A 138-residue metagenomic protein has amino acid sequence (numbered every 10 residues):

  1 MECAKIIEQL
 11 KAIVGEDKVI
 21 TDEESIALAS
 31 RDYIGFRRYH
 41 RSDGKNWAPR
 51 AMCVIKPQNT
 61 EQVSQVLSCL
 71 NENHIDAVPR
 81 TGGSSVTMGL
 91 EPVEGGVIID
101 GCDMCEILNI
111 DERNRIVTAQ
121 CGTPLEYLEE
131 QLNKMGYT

Functional and structural regions predicted by a protein language model:
M1-S68, S85-R115: N-terminal flexible segment immediately upstream of the FAD-binding catalytic core in FAD-dependent oxidoreductases
K11-K18, N71-H74, E129-G136: Structural signal for hydrophobic packing residues in well-ordered secondary-structure cores of soluble enzyme domains
R80-S84: Glycine-rich beta-strand-to-loop/alpha-helix junction loops that act as flexible
G95-I99, I107-T138: Hydrophobic, small-residue-rich alpha-helical packing segments that form membrane-like cores
